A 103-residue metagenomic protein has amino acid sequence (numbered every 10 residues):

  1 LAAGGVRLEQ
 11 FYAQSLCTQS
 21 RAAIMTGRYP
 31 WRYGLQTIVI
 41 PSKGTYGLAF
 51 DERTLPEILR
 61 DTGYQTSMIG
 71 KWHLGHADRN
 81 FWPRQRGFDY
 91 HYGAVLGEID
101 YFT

Functional and structural regions predicted by a protein language model:
L1-T103: Formylglycine-dependent sulfatase
